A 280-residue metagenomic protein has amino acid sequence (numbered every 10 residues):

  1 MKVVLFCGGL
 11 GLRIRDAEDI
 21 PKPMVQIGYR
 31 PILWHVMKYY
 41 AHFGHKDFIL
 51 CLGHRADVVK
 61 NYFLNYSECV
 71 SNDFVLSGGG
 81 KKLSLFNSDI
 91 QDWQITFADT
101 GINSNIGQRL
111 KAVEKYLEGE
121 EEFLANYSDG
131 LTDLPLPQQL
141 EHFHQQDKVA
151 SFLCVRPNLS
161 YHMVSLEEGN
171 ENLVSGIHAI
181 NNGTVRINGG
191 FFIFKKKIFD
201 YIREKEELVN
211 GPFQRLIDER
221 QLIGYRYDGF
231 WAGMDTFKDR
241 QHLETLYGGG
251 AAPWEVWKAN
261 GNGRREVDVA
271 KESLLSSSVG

Functional and structural regions predicted by a protein language model:
M1-Y66, F97: N-terminal glycine-rich phosphate-binding loop and ensuing alpha1 helix
V3-L5, L50, A125, A150-L153 (+1 more regions): Structural beta-sheet core signal
G28, H54-R55, G101, R156 (+1 more regions): Short beta->alpha linker loops
I32-V36, Q108-A112, P212: Well-ordered alpha-helical segments embedded in enzymatic catalytic cores
V59-E168: Conserved beta-loop-beta/alpha segment of the NTase-like Rossmann-fold superfamily that binds/positions NTPs
E121-L124, L131-H144, R156-S160, G169-V269: Catalytic-core segments of class I nucleotidyltransferases/pyrophosphorylases that form NMP-activated intermediates
